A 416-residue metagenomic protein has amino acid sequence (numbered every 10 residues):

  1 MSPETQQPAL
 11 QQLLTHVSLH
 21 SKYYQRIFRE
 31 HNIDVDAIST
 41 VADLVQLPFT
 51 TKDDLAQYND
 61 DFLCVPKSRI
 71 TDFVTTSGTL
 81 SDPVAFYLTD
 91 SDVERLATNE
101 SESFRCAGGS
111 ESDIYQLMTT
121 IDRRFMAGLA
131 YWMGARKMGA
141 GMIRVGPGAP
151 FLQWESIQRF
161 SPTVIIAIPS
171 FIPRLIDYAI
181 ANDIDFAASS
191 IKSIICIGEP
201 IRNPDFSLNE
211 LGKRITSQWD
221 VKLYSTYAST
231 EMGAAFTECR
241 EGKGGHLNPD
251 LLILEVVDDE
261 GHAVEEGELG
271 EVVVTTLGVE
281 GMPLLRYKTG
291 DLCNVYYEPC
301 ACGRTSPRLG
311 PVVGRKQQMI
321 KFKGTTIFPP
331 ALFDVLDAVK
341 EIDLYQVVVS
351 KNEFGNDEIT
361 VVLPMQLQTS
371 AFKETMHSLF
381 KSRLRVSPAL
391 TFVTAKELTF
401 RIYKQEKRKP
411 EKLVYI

Functional and structural regions predicted by a protein language model:
M1-H16, M138-I416: Active-site glycine/GP-rich loop and adjacent strand/helix microenvironment that borders small-molecule binding pockets
M1-T75, S81-T98, E102-C106, E111-S112 (+4 more regions): Nucleotide 5′-phosphate-binding alpha/beta core
L44-Q46, D72-V74, E102-R105, R124-M126 (+4 more regions): Short hydrophobic/aromatic-rich motifs at helix boundaries and adjacent loops
T76-S77, A135: Hydrophobic alpha-helical segments that mediate membrane insertion or helix-helix packing
D90-S103, I114-R174: AMP-binding/adenylate-forming
S112-D113, G267: Beta-strand-connecting loops/turns
